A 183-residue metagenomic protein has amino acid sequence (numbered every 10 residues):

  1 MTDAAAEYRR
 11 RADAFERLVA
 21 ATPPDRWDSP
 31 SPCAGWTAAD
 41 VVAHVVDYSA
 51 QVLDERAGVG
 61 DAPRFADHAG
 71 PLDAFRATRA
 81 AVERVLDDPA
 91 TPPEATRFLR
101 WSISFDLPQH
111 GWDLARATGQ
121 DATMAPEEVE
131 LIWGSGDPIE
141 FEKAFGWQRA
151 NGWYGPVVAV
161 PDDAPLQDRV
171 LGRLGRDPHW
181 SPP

Functional and structural regions predicted by a protein language model:
T2-R10, A14, A21-A34, Q51-D67 (+1 more regions): Structured surface interface patches that mediate subunit assembly and partner/cofactor docking
V42-A43, G111: Short, surface-exposed helix/turn micro-motifs that flank interaction/cofactor sites
A43-V46, A50: An amphipathic alpha-helix adjacent to DNA-recognition modules
